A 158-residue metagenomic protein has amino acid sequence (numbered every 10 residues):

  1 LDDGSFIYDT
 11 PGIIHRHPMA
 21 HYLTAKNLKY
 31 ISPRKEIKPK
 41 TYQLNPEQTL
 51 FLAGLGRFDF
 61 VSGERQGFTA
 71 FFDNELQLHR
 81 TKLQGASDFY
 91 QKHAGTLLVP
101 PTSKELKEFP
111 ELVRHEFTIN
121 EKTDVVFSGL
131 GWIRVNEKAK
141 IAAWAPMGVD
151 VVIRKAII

Functional and structural regions predicted by a protein language model:
L1-I158: Helix-rich effector regions associated with P-loop NTPase G domains
